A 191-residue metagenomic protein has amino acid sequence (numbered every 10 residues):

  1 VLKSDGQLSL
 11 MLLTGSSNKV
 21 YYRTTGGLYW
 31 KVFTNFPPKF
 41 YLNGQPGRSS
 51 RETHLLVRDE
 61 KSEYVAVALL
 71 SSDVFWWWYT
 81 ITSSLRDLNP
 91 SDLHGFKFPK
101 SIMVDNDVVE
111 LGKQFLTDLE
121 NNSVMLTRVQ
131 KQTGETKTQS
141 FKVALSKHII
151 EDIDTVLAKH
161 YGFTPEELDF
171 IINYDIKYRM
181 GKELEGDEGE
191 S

Functional and structural regions predicted by a protein language model:
L2-S191: S-adenosyl-L-methionine
